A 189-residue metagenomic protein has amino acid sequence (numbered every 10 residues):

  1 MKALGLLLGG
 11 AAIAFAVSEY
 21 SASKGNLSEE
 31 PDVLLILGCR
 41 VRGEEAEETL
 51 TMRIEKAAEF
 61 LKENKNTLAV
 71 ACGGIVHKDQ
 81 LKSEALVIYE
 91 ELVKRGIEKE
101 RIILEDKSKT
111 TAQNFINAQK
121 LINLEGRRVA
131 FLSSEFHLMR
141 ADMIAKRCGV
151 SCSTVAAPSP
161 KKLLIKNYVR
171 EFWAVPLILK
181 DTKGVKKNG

Functional and structural regions predicted by a protein language model:
M1-V17: Hydrophobic alpha-helical topogenic segments used for membrane insertion/localization
L8, L164-K187: A transmembrane-helix-recognition feature enriched in membrane-embedded lipid enzymes and envelope glyco-/phospholipid
I13-Y20, A58, P176-K183, K187: Structural signature of transmembrane alpha-helix termini at the membrane-water interface
A22-Y168: A structural signal for short, hydrophobic/glycine-enriched beta-strand patches
E135-F136, V185-G189: Extended, charge-rich low-complexity interaction segments
